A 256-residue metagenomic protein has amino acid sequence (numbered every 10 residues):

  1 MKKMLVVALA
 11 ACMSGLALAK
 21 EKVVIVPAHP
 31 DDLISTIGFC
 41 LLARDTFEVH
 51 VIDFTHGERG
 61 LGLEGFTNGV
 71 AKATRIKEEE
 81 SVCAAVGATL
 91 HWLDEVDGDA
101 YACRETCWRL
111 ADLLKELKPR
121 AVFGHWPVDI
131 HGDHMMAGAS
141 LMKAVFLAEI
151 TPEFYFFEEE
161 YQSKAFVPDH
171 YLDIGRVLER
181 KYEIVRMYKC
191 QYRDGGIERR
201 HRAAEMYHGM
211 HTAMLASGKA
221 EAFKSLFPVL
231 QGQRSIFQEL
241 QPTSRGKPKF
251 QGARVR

Functional and structural regions predicted by a protein language model:
M4-M13: Sec-dependent N-terminal signal peptides
A17-L117, K143-I150, I236-F250: Active-site rim/loop-helix segments in enzyme catalytic domains that contact anionic ligands
H29-L33, H125, H131-H134: Histidine-centered divalent metal-coordination motifs
T36-I37, C103-R104, H134-G138, I197-E198: Conserved strand-to-helix beginnings and helix N-cap segments that scaffold or border functional pockets
E78, V82-V86, I150-R256: The feature marks non-catalytic terminal segments
L110-V128, A137: Proline-aspartate-enriched helix->loop->beta-strand connector
H131-V145: Short Gly/Thr/Asp-enriched flexible loops that form oxyanion-binding sites at enzyme active sites
